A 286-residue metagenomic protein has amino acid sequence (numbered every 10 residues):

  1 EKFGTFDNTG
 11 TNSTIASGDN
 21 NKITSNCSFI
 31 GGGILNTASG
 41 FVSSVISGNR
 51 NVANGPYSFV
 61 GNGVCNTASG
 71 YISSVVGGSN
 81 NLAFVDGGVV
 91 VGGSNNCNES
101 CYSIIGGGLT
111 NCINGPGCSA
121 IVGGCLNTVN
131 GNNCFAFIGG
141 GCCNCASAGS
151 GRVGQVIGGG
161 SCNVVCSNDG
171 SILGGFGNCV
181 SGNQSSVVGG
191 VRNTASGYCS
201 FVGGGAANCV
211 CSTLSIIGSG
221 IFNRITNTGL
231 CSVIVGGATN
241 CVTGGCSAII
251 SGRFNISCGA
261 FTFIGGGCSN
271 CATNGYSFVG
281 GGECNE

Functional and structural regions predicted by a protein language model:
E1-E286: Periodic small-residue-enriched repeat registers in elongated scaffold domains
